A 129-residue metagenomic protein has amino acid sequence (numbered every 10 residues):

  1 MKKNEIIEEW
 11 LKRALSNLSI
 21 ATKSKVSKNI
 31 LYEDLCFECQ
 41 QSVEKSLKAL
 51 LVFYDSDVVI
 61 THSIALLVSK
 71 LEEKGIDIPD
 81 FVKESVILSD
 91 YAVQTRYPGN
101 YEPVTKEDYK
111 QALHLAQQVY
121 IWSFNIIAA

Functional and structural regions predicted by a protein language model:
M1-A129: Terminal alpha-helical segments
